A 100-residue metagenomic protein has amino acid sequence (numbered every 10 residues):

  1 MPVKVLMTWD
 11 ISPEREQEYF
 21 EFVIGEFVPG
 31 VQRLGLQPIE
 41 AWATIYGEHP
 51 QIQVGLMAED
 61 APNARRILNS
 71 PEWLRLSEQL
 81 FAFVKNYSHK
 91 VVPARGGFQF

Functional and structural regions predicted by a protein language model:
P2-V3, G35-L36, I52: Short, flexible segments with low predicted structural confidence
V3-D10: Active-site-flanking beta-strand signature of metal-NTP-handling nucleotidyl enzymes and homologous cyclase-like
D10-F22: Short, surface-exposed ligand-recognition loops at beta-strand->loop->(often short) alpha-helix junctions that present
I24-I39, M57-V92: An amphipathic, aromatic/His-enriched active-site/gating alpha helix that lines ligand/cofactor pockets
A41-T44: Short, solvent-exposed loop/turn elements at beta->coil junctions and helix N-caps that rim active or binding pockets
G47-P50: Short acidic/glycine-enriched loop/turn segments that link adjacent beta-strands
V92-F100: Short, low-order "capping/linker" segments at domain edges
